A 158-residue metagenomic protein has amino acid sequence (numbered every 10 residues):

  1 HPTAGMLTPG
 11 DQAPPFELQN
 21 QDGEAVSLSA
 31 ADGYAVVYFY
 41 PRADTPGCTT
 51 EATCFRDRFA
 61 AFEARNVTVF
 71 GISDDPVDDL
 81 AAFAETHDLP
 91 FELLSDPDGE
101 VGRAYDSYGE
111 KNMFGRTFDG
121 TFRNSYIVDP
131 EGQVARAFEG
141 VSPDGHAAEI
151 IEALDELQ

Functional and structural regions predicted by a protein language model:
P2-Q158: Chalcogenol-based redox active-site neighborhoods
